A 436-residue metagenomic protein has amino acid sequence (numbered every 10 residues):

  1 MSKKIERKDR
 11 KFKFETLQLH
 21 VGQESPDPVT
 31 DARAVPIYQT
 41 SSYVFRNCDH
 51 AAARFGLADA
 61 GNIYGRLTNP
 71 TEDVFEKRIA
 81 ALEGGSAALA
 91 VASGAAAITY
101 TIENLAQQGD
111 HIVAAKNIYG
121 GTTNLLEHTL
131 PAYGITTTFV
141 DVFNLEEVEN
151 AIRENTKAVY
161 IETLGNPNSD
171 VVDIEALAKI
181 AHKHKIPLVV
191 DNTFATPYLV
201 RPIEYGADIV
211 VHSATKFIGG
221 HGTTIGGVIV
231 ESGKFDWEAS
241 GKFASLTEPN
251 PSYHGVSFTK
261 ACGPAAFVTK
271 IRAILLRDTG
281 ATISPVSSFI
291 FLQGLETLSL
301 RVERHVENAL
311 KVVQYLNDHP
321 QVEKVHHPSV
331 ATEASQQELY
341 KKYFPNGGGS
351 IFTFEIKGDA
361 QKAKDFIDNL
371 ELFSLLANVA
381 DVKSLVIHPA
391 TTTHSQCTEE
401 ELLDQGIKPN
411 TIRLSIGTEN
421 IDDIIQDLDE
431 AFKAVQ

Functional and structural regions predicted by a protein language model:
M1-D59: N-terminal glycine-rich, Lys/His-bearing helix-loop that initiates the first secondary-structure elements of many
S2-K4, S86, E127, T136 (+4 more regions): PLP-dependent enzyme catalytic core of the Aspartate aminotransferase-like
S2-R10, G22, P26, A87-D318: Conserved PLP-enzyme active-site core in the AAT-like
R7-V21, P70, V230, A380-D381 (+1 more regions): Positively charged, small/polar-rich N-terminal and surface patches that mediate targeting and assembly and bind
P26, V44-C48, D236-W237, L298 (+3 more regions): Short, acidic Gly/Pro/Ser/Thr-rich loop/turn segments
N47-A96, G121-H128: Conserved N-terminal alpha-helix of the aminotransferase class I/II PLP-enzyme fold
A60, S86, S287, F291 (+3 more regions): Short amphipathic alpha-helical segments
V302, L310, Q314-N317, Q321-I412 (+1 more regions): Conserved C-terminal alpha-helix-loop-beta "cap" of PLP-dependent enzymes that closes/shapes the active-site mouth
